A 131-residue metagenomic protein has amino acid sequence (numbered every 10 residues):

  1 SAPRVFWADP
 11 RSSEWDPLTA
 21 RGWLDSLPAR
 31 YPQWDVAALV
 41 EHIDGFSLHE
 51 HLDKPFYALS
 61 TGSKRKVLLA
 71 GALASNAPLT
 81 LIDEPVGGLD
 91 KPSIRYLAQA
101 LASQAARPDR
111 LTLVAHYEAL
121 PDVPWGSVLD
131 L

Functional and structural regions predicted by a protein language model:
S1-A29, L120-P121, S127: ABC ATPase nucleotide-binding domain signature region
T19, S60-G62: ABC transporter NBD signature
H42-A58: Conserved ABC nucleotide-binding domain
L69: Hydrophobic anchor residue at the start of the ABC signature
L73-A74: ABC ATPase C-loop
A77-P78: A residue-level structural signal marking coil residues immediately N-terminal to beta-strands within the ABC ATPase
D83, L89-D90, I94: ABC-family nucleotide-binding domains
P92, A100-D122: Conserved catalytic loops of ABC-family nucleotide-binding domains
